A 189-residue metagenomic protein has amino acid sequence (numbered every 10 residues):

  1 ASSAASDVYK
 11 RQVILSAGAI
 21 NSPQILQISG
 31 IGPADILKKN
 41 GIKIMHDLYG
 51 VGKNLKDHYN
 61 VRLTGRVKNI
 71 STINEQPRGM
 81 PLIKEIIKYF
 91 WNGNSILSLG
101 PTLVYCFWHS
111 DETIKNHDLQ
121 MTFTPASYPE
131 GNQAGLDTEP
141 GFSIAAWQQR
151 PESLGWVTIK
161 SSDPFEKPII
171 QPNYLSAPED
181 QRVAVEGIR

Functional and structural regions predicted by a protein language model:
A1-A5, Y9: Single conserved hydrophobic/aromatic residue that forms the stacking wall/gate of nucleotide- or nucleobase-binding
S2, A19, G30, N60: ATP/adenylate-binding site constellation spanning eukaryotic-like Ser/Thr protein kinases, ABC-transporter
K10-I28: Short hydrophobic core segments
Q12, P23, P33-D137: Mid-to-C-terminal "cap/lid" subdomains and adjacent gly/pro-rich loops that border and regulate access to redox
L15-S16, H46, T158: Structural recognition of the beta-strand scaffold that forms the well-ordered cores of secreted hydrolase catalytic
I31, K56, N60, K68 (+3 more regions): Short capping/connector residues at structural and topological boundaries
V104-R189: C-terminal catalytic lobe of FAD-dependent flavoproteins
